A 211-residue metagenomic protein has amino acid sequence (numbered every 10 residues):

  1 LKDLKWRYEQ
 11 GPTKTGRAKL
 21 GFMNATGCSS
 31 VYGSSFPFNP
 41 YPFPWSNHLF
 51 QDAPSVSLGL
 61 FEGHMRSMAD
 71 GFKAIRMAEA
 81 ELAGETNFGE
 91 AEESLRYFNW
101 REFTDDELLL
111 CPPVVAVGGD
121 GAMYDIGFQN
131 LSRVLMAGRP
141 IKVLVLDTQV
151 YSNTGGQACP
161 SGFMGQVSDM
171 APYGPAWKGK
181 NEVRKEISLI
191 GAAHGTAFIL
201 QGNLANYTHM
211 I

Functional and structural regions predicted by a protein language model:
L1-V145, Y151-S152, G156-A171, W177-E182 (+2 more regions): Cofactor-binding active-site loop characterized by glycine-rich and histidine/acidic residues
Y173, W177, L200-N203: Residues at structural and domain junctions
S188-I211: Structural signature of the thiamine diphosphate
